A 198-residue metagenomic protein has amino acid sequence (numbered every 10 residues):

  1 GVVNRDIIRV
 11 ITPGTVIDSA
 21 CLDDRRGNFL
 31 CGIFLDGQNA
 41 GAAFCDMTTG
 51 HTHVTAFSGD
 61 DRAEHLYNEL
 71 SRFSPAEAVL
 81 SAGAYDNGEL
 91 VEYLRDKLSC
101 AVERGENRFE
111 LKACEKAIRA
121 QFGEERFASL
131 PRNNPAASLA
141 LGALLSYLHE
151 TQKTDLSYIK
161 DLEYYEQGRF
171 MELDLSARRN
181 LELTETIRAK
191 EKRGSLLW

Functional and structural regions predicted by a protein language model:
G1-W198: Charged catalytic and DNA/RNA-contacting regions of genome-maintenance and nucleic-acid-processing enzymes
